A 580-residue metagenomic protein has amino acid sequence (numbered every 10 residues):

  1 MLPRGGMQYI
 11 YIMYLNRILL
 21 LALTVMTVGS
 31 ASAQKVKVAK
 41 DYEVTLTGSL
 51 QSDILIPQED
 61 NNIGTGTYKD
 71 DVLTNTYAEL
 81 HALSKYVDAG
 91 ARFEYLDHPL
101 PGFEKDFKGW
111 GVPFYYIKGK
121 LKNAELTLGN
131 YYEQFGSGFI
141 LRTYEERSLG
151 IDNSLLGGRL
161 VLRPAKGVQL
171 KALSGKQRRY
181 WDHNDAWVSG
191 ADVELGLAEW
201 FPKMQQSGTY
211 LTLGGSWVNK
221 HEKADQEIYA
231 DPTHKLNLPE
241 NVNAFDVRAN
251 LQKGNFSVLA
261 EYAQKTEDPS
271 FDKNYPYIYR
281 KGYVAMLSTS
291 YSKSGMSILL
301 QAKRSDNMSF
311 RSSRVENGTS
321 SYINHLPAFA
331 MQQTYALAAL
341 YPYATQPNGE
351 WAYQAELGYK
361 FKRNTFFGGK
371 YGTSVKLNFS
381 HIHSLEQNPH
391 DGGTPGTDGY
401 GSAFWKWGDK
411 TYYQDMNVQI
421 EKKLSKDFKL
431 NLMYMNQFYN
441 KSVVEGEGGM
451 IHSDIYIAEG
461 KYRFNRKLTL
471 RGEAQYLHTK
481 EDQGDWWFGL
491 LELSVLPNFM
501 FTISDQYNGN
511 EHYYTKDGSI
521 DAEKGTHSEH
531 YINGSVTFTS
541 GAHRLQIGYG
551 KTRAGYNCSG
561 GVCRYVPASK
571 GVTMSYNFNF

Functional and structural regions predicted by a protein language model:
M1-T45, F580: Bacterial Sec-dependent N-terminal signal peptides
Q34-L46, A82-V87, G119-N123, T127 (+8 more regions): Short loop/turn motifs that connect adjacent beta-strands in outer-membrane beta-barrel proteins
K35, A39-G66, S380-I382: Short glycine/proline- and aromatic-enriched beta-strand/turn motifs that initiate or cap beta-hairpins
Y42-T45, L80-L83, V87-D88, G119 (+3 more regions): Outer-membrane beta-barrel proteins
Q51, G66-K69, L73, M204-G208 (+1 more regions): Exposed, low-structure sequence patches enriched in small/polar residues
H81-K176, K203-Q205, S294-V315, Q483: Outer membrane beta-barrel
L100-F107, Q177-H183, K265-R280: Outer-membrane beta-barrel proteins
I151-L236, E240-F245, N250: Hydrophobic, small-residue-rich alpha-helical packing segments that form membrane-like cores
